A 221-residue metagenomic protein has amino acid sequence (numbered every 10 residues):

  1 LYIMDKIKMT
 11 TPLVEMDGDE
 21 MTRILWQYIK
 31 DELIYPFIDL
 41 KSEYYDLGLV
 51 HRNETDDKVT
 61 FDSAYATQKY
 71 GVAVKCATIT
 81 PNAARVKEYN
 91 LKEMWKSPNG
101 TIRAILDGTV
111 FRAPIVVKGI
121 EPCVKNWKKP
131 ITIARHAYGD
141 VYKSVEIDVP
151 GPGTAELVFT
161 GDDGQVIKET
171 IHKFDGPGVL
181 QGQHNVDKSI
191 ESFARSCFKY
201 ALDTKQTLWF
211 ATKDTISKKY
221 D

Functional and structural regions predicted by a protein language model:
L1-I3: Short, Lys/Arg-enriched N-terminal segments with co-localized hydrophobic residues within the first ~10-30 amino acids
D5-I7, V14, Y65-Q68, P122-W127 (+2 more regions): Solvent-exposed alpha-helices and their adjacent loops that cap or buttress functional pockets in soluble metabolic
D5-T11, M21-W26, K30-D57, A64-T67: N-terminal alpha-helical transmembrane segments of multi-pass membrane transport and channel/translocase proteins
M9-Y28, L157-D163, E169-D221: Glycine-rich phosphate/diphosphate-binding loop of Rossmann-like nucleotide-binding domains
M21, L25, I29, L33 (+7 more regions): General structural feature for long, well-ordered alpha-helical segments within catalytic domains of soluble enzymes
D31-Y35, D39, K69-V72, A104-D107 (+5 more regions): Generic secondary-structure signature for well-ordered alpha-helical cores
L47, I79, K213: An acidic- and aromatic-residue-enriched active-site/binding cleft used to recognize and process polar
V50-D162, V166, V179: N-terminal glycine-rich phosphate/adenylate-binding segment common to multiple enzyme folds
